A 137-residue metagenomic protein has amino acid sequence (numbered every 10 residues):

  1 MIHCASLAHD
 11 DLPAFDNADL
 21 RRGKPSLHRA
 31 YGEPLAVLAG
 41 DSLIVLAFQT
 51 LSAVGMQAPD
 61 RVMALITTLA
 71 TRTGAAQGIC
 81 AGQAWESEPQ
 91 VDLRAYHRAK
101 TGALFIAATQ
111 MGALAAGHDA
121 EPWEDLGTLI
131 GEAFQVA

Functional and structural regions predicted by a protein language model:
M1-A137: Mg2+-dependent prenyl diphosphate-binding active-site environment of isoprenoid biosynthetic enzymes
